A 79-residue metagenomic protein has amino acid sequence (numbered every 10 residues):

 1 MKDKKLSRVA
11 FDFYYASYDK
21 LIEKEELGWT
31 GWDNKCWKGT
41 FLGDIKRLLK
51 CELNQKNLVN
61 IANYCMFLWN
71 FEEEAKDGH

Functional and structural regions predicted by a protein language model:
M1-H79: Flexible "arm" and connector segments at domain edges
